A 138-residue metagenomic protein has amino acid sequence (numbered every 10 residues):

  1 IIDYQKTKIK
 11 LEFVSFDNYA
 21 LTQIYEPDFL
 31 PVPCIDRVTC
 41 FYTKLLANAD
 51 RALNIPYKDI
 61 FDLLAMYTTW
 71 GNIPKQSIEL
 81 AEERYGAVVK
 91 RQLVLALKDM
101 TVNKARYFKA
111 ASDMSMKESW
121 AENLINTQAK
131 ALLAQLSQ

Functional and structural regions predicted by a protein language model:
I1-Q138: Compositionally biased terminal segments of proteins
